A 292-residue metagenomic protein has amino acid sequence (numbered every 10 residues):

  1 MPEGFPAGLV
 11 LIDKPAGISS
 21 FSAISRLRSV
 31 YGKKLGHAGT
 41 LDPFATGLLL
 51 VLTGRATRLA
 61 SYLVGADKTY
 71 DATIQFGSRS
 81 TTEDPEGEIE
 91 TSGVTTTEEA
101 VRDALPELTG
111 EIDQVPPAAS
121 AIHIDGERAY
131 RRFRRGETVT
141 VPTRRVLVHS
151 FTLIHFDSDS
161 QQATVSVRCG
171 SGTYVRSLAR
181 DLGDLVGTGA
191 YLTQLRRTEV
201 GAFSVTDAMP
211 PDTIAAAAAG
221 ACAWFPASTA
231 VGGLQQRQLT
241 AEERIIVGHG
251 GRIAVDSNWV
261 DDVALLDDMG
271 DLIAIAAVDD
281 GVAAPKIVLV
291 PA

Functional and structural regions predicted by a protein language model:
M1-L41, A45, A66, L185-A292: Accessory RNA 3′-end/elbow-binding domains used by RNA modification enzymes
R26-G32, L49-L50, T138-G172, R176-S177 (+1 more regions): The conserved catalytic core of RNA pseudouridine synthases
K33-A38, E111-P117: Active-site phosphate-binding and catalytic loops of NTP-dependent enzymes
K34-V64, R131: Glycine/acidic-rich beta-strand-loop module
S61-F76, V139-L153: Structural signature of FAD isoalloxazine-binding scaffolds in flavoprotein oxidoreductases
Y62-P116: Acidic, low-complexity central loop/insert segments
S120, I124-H149: Extended alpha-helical targeting/anchoring segments, especially N-terminal organellar/secretory targeting helices
R128, F133, Q162-T206: Pseudouridine synthase
